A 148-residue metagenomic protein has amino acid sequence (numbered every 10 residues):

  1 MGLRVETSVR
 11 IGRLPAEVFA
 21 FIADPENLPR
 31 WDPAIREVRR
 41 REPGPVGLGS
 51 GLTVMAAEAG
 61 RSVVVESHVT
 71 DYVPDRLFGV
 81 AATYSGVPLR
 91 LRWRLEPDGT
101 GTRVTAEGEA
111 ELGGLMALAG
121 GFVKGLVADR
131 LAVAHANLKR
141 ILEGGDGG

Functional and structural regions predicted by a protein language model:
M1-E42, G148: Hydrophobic ligand-binding cavity/cleft-lining segments
R4-E6, S62-E66, P88-R92: Short, surface-exposed coil-to-beta transition loops
I11, E58-G60, A110-G114: Beta-strand elements of well-folded, non-transmembrane domains
G12, W31, Y72-V73, D98: A short, compositionally biased micro-patch
A16-F19, A132, A136: Amphipathic alpha-helical segments that line or abut small-molecule/effector binding pockets and mediate allosteric
R39-S85, G99, R103, V133-G148: Glycine-rich portal/gate segments that line the openings of hydrophobic small-molecule binding cavities
G79-V133, R140: Beta-strand/loop substructures that line and gate deep hydrophobic ligand-binding cavities in soluble
